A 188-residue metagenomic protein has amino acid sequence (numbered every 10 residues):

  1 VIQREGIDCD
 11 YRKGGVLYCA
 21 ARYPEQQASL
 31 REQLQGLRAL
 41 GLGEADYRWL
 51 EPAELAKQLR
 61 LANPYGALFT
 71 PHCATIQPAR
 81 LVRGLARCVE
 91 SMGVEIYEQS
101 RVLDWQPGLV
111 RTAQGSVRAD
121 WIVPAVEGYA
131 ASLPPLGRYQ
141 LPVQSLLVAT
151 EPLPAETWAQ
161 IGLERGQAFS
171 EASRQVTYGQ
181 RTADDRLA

Functional and structural regions predicted by a protein language model:
V1-P52: Dinucleotide-binding Rossmann-like beta1-alpha1 core, especially the glycine-rich loop that anchors the ADP
Q3-I7, A39-G43, R60, E90-E95 (+2 more regions): Generic secondary-structure signature for well-ordered alpha-helical cores
Q3-R12, V102-P107, S116-E156, Q160-A188: Active-site substrate-recognition segment that forms the wall of the catalytic cavity or substrate channel
D10, E54-A62: Flexible hinge/switch segments at interdomain interfaces of large molecular machines
Q26-L30, R48, A74, P78 (+4 more regions): Generic structural signal for well-ordered, non-membrane alpha-helical segments in soluble metabolic enzymes
A28, L34-L40, A62-W121: Helical element adjacent to the flavin cofactor pocket in flavoenzyme catalytic cores
E32-L40, Y47-L55, I76, L85 (+5 more regions): N-terminal FAD-binding dinucleotide-binding subdomain shared by FAD-dependent oxidases/monooxygenases
Y47-E51, I96-E98, R111-T112, P124 (+1 more regions): General beta-strand structural signal in soluble alpha/beta enzymes
